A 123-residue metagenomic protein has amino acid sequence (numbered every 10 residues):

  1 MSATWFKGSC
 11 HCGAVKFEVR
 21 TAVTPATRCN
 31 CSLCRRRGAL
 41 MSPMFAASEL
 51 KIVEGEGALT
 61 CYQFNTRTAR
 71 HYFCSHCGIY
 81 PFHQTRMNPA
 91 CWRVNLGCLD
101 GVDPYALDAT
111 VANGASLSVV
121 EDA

Functional and structural regions predicted by a protein language model:
M1-S9, A14-A123: A short Gly-Trp-Pro
